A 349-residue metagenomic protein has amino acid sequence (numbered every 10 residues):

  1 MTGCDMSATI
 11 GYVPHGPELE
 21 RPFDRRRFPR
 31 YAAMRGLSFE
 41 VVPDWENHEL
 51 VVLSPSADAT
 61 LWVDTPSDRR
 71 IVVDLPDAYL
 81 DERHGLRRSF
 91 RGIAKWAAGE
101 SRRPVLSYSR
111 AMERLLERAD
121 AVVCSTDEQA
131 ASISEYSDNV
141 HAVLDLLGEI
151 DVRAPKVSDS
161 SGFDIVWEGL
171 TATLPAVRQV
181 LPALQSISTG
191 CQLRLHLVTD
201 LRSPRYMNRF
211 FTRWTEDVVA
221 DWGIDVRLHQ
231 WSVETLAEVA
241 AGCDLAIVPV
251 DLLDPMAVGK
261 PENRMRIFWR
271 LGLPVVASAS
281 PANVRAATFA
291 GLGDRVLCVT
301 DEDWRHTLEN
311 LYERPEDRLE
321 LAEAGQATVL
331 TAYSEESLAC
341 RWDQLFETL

Functional and structural regions predicted by a protein language model:
M1-D58: N-terminal pre-catalytic "stem/leader" segment of glycosyltransferase-like enzymes
G11-A33, D145-A154, S158-V239: Conserved catalytic-core segment of nucleotide-activated headgroup transferases in glycan assembly
R26, E313-E347: A charged, aromatic-enriched C-terminal amphipathic alpha-helix characteristic of glycosyltransferases across folds
V51, P66-A97: Active-site proximal beta-strand in glycosyltransferases
D81, G92-V122: Membrane-proximal helix-turn-helix segments that form the acceptor-binding/catalytic region of lipid-linked
E117-R153: Donor nucleotide-sugar binding/catalytic pocket of nucleotide-sugar-dependent glycosyltransferases
A172-P175, D225, H229-V239, A246-R270 (+1 more regions): Nucleotide-sugar-dependent
F289-E302, N310-E316: Conserved acidic donor-binding segment of nucleotide-sugar-dependent glycosyltransferases
